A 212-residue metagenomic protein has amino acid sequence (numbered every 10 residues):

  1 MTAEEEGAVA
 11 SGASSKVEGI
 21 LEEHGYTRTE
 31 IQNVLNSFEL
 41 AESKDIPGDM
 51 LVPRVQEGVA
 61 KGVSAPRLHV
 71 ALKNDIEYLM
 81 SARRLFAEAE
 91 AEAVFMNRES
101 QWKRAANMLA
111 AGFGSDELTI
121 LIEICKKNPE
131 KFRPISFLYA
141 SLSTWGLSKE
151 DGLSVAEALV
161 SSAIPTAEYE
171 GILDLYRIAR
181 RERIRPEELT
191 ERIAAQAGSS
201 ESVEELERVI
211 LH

Functional and structural regions predicted by a protein language model:
M1-H212: General marker for long, soluble alpha-helical cores
